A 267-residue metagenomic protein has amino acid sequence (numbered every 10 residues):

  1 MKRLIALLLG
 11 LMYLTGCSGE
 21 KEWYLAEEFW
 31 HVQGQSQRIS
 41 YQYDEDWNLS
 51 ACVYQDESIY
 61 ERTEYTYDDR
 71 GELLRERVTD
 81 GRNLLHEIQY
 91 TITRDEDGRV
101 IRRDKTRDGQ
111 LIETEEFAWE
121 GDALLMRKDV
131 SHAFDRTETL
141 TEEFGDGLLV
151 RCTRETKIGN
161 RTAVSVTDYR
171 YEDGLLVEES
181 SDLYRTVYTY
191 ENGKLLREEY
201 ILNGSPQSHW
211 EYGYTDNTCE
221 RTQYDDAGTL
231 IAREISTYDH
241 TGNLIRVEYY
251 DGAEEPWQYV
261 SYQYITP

Functional and structural regions predicted by a protein language model:
M1-L7: Sec-dependent signal peptide recognition, specifically the positively charged N-region followed immediately by
G10-L11: Short, linear, compositionally biased motifs with a strong N-terminal bias
L14-G16: C-terminal motif of bacterial Sec signal peptides marking the signal peptidase cleavage site
S18-P267: Buried hydrophobic residues that stabilize the cores of well-folded domains
